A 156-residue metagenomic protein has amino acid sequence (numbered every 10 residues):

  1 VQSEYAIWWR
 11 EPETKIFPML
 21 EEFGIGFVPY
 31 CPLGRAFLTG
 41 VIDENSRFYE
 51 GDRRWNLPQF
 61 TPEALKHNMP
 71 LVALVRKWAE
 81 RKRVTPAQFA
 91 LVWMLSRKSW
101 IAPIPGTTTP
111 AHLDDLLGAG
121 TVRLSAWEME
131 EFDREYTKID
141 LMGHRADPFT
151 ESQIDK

Functional and structural regions predicted by a protein language model:
V1-E135, I139, F149-K156: Beta/alpha (TIM)-barrel catalytic core signal, keyed to glycine-rich beta->alpha loops juxtaposed to Asp/Glu that bind
M142: Substrate/cofactor-recognition hotspot
